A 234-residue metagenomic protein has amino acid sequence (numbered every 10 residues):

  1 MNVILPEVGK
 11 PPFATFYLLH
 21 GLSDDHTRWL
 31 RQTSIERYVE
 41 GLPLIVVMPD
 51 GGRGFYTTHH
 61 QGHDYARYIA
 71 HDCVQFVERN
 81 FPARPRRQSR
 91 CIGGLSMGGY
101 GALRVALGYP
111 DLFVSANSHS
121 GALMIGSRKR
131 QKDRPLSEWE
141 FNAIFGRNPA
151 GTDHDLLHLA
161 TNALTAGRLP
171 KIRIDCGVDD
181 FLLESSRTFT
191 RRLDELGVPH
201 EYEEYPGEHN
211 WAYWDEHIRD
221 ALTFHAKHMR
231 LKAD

Functional and structural regions predicted by a protein language model:
M1-D234: Non-catalytic cap/lid and distal C-terminal segments of serine-dependent acyl enzymes
